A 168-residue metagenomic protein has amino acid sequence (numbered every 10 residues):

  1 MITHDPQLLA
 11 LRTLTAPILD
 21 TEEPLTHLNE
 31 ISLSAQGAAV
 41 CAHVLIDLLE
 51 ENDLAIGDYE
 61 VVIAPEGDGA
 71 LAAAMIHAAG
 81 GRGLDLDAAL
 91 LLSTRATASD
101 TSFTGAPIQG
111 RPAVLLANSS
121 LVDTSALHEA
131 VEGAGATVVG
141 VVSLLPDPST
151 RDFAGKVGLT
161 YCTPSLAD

Functional and structural regions predicted by a protein language model:
M1-L54: Active-site-facing substrate-recognition patch
I2-L14, E129-D168: PRPP-dependent phosphoribosyltransferase catalytic core
L45-E60, H128-G135: Phosphate/pyrophosphate-binding loops at sites that engage ATP/ADP/AMP, CoA/4′-phosphopantetheine, polyphosphate
L54-A55, G105-Q109, G133-G135, D152-A154: Solvent-exposed alpha-helices and their adjacent loops that cap or buttress functional pockets in soluble metabolic
A55-G67, V142-S143: Short glycine-rich phosphate-binding loop at a beta-alpha junction
E60, R111, V139: Conserved acidic residues
G69-A72, T124, D147-R151: Short, well-ordered alpha-helical microsegments
A72-H128: Short, glycine/charge-rich flexible loops or terminal/linker lids adjacent to PRPP-binding catalytic cores
